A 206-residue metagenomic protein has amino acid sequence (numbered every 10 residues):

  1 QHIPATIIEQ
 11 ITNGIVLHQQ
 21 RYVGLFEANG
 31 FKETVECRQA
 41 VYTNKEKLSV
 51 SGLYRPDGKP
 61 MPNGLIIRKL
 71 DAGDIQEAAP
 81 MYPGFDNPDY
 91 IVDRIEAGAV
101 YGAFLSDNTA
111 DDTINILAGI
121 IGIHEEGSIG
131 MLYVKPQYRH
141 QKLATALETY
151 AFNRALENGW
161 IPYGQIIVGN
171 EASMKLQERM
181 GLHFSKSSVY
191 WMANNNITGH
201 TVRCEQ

Functional and structural regions predicted by a protein language model:
Q1-I3, H140-N153, M174-K175, R179: Conserved acetyl-CoA-binding loop-helix of GNAT-fold acetyltransferases
Q1-N63, W191-A193: Acyl-donor-binding surface of acyltransferase catalytic domains
Q20-F31, T145, V168-K186: Conserved active-site alpha-helix within GNAT-family acetyltransferase domains
K47-D89, E205: Short amphipathic alpha-helix that is part of the acyltransferase structural core
D89-P136: A conserved beta-strand-loop-helix scaffold within acyl/acetyltransferase catalytic domains
I129, P162-I166: Conserved hydrophobic beta-strand within the GNAT/NAT acetyltransferase core sheet that lines the active-site cleft
M131, K135-A146, G169-E171: Conserved glycine-rich acetyl-CoA-binding loop
R179-Q206: …primarily DNA-binding HTH/wHTH and HhH modules…
